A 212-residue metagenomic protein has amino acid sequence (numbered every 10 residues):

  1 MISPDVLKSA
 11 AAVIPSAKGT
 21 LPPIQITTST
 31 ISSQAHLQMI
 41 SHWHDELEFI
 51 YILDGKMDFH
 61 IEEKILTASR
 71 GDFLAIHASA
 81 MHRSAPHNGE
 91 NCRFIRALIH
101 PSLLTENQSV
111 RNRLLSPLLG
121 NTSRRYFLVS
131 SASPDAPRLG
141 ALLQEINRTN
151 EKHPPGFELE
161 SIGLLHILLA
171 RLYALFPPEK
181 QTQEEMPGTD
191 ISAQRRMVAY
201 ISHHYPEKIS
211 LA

Functional and structural regions predicted by a protein language model:
I2-T30, A85-N150, A170, A174-P178: A hydrophobic/aromatic-rich effector-binding and dimerization subdomain of bacterial HTH-type transcriptional regulators
S3-D5, S16-G19, D45, D54 (+4 more regions): Acidic-enriched, low-complexity/disordered segments with a strong bias for Aspartate over Glutamate
A17-T30, M39, E63, S69 (+7 more regions): Proteins with a high burden of low-complexity, intrinsically disordered sequence enriched in S/T/G/P/A and R, requiring
T27-L119, K152-L159: N-terminal regulatory/effector-sensing and dimerization cores that precede helix-turn-helix DNA-binding domains
R125-A136, N150-L165, L169-A212: Short, Lys/Arg-enriched, Trp-marked, Pro/Gly-tolerant hinge/linker segments that flank
